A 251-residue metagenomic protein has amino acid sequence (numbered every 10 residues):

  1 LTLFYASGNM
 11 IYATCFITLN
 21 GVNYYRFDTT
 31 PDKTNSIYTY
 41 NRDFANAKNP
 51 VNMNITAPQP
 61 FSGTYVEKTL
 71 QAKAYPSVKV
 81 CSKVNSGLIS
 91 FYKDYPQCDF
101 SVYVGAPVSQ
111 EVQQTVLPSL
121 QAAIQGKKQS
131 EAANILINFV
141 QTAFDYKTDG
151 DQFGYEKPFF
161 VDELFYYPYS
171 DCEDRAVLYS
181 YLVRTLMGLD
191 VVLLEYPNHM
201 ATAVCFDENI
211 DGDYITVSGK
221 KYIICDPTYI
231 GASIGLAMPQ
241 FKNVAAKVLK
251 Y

Functional and structural regions predicted by a protein language model:
L1-T2, A6, V84-K93, V104-G105 (+2 more regions): Pro/Ser/Thr/Gly-rich intrinsically disordered low-complexity regions
T2, V161-L178: Mid-length scaffold segments of soluble, non-membrane domains
L3-G21, L136, Q152: Mature extracellular/secreted ectodomains of secretory-pathway proteins
Y5-F16, Q125-G126, D174-Y251: Hydrophobic/aromatic-rich core segments of domains that either
L19-S86, N209-Y251: A recognition module on extended beta-rich or small alphabeta surfaces enriched in W/G with H and D/E
Y65-T115: Contiguous hydrophobic, core-forming segments of folded domains
V102-Y166, T228: Secondary-structure boundary elements
